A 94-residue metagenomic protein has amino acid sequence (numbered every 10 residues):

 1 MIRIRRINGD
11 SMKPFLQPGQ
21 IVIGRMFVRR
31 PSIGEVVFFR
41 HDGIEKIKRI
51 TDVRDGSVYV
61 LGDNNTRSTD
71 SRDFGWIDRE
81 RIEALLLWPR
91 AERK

Functional and structural regions predicted by a protein language model:
M1-K94: Extended hydrophobic leader/signal-anchor segments used for secretion and membrane insertion
